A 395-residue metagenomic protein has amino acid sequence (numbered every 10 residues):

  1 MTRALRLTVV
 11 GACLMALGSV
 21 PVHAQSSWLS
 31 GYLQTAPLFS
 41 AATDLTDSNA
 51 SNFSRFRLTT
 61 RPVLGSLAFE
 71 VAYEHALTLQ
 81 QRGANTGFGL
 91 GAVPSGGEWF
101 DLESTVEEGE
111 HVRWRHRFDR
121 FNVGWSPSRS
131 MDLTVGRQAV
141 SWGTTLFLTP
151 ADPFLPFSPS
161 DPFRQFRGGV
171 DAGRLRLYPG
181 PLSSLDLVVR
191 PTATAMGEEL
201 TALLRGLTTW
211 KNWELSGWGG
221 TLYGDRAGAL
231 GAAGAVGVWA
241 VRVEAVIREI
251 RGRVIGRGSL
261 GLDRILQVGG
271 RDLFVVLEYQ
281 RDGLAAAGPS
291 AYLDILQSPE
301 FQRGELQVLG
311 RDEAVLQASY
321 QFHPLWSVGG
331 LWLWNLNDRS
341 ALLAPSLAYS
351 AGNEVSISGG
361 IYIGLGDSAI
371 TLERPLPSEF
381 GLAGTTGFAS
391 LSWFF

Functional and structural regions predicted by a protein language model:
S27, T60-L64, W125-S126, L177-P179 (+9 more regions): Residue-level signature of outer-membrane beta-barrel architecture
G31-L33, V71, V135, L175 (+10 more regions): Membrane-embedded beta-strand positions of outer-membrane beta-barrel proteins
T35-A41, L64-S66, H75-L79, R137-S141 (+9 more regions): Transmembrane beta-strands of outer-membrane beta-barrel pores
S48-S54, W114-D119, R167-D171, E198-A202 (+6 more regions): Residues that define the transmembrane beta-barrel architecture of outer-membrane proteins
T60-L185, R190, G366: Outer membrane beta-barrel
S66-F69, S130-L133, L182-L185, N212-G217 (+4 more regions): Repeated loop/turn-to-beta-strand initiation elements of outer-membrane beta-barrel proteins
A235-W334: Detector for outer-membrane/organellar transmembrane beta-barrel domains, recognizing the amphipathic beta-strand
Y349, V355-I363, E379-F395: Outer-membrane beta-barrel "beta-signal"
